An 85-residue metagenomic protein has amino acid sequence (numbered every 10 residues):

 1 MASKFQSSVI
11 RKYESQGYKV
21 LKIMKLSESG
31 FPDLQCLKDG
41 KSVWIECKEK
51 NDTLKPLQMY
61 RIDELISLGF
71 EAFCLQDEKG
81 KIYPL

Functional and structural regions predicted by a protein language model:
M1-L85: Catalytic phosphate/metal-binding cores of nucleic-acid and nucleotide-processing enzymes, i.e., regions that mediate
